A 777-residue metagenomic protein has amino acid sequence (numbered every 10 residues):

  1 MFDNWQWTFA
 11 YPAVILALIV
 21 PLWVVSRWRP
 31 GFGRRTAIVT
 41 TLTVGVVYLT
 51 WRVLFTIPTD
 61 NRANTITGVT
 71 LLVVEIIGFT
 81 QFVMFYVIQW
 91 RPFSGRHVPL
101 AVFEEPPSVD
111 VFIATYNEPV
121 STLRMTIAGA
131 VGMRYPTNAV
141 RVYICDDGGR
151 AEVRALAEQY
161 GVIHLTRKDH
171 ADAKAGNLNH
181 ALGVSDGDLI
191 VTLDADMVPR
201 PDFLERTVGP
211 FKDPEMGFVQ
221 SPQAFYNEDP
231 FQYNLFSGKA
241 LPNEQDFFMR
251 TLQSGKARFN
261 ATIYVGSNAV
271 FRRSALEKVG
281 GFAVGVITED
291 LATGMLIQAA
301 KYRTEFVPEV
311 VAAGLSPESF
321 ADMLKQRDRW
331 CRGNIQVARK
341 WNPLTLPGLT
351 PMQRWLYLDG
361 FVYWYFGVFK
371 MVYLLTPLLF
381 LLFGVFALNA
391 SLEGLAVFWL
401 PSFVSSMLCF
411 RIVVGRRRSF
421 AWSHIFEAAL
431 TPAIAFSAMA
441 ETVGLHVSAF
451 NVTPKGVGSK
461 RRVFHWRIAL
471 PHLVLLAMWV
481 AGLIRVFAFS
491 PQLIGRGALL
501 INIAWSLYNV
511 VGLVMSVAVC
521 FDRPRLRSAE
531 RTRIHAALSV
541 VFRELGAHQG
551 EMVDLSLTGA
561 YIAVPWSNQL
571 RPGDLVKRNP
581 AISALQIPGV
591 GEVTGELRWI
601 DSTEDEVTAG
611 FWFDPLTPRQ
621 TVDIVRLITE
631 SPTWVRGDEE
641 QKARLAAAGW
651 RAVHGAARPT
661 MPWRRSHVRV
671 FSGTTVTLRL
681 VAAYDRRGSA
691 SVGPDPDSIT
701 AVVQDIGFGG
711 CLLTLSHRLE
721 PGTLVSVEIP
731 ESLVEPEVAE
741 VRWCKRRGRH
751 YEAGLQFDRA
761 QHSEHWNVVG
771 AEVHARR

Functional and structural regions predicted by a protein language model:
M1-E105, F366-K370, P491-D522: N-terminal membrane-anchoring/stem segments of glycan-assembly enzymes
I88, L165-L189, P201-I287, Q298-A299 (+1 more regions): Long helical/loop segments within the catalytic core of UDP-sugar-dependent glycosyltransferases, especially the large
S108-D110, R141, A292: Cell-envelope/extracellular polymer assembly enzymes that use nucleotide-activated donors
A128-A139: Short, acidic, metal-binding catalytic loop of nucleotide-sugar glycosyltransferases
D146-V153, D169-H170: A conserved acidic beta->alpha catalytic loop
D194-V198: The conserved acidic donor/metal-binding loop of glycosyltransferases
L296-A312: Catalytic donor-sugar/metal-binding loop of nucleotide-sugar-dependent glycosyltransferases
S506-L557, V564-S567, V625-I706, A760-R777: N-terminal helix initiation/capping motif
